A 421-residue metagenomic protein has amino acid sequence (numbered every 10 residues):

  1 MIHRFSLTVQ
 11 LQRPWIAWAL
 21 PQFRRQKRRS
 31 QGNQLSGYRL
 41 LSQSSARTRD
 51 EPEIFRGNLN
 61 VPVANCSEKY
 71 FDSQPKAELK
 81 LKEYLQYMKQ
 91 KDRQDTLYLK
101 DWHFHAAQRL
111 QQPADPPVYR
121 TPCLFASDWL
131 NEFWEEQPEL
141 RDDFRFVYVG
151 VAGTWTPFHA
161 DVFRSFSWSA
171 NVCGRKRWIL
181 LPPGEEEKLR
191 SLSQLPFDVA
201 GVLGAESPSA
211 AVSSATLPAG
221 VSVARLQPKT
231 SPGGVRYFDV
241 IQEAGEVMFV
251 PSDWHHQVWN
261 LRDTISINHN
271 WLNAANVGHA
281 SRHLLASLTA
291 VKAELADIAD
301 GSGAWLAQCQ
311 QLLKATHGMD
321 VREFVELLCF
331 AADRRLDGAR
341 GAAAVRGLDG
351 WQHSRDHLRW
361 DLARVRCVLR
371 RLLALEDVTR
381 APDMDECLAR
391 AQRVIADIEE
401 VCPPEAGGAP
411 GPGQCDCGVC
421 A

Functional and structural regions predicted by a protein language model:
M1-V247, W259-A421: N-terminal accessory scaffold of Fe(II)-dependent oxygenases
W254-H256: Short, charged beta-turn/beta-strand-edge "cap" motif at the junction between a beta-strand and an adjacent loop
